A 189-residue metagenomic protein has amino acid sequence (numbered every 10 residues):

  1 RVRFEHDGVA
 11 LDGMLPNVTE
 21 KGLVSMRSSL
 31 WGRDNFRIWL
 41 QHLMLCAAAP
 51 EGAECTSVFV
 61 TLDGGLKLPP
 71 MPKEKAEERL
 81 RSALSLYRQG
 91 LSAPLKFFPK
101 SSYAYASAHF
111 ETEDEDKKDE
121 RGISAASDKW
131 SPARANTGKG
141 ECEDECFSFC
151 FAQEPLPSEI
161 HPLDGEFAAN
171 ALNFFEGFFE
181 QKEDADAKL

Functional and structural regions predicted by a protein language model:
R1-L189: Structural signature of nuclease core domains in nucleic-acid processing machines
